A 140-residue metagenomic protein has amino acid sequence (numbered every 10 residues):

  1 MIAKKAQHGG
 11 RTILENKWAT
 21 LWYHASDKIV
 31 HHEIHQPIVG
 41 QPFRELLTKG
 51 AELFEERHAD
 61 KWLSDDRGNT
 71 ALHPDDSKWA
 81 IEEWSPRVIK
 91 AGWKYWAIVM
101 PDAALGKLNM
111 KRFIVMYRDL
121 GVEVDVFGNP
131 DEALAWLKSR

Functional and structural regions predicted by a protein language model:
I2-R140: Amphipathic, Lys/Arg-enriched alpha-helical "gate/interface" segment within cytosolic domains that mediates
